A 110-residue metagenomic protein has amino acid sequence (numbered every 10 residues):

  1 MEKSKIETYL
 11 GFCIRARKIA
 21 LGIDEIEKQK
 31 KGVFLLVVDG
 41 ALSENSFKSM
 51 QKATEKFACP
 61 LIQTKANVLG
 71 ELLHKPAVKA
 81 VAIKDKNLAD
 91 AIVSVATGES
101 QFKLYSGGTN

Functional and structural regions predicted by a protein language model:
K5-V38: N-terminal first-folded block
F12, L21-K28, N45-E71: Positively charged, polar, low-complexity stretches
I23, G40, K65, K84-D85: Fold-independent oxyanion-binding glycine-rich loops and adjacent beta-strand/coil segments at enzyme active sites
K31-V33, K56, K75-P76: Short connector loops at helix/strand junctions that flank enzyme active sites, especially segments positioning acidic
F34-L35, P60-I62, V78-A80: Structural motif
A41-E44, L88: Gly/Ser/Thr-rich loops at beta-strand to alpha-helix junctions that form or flank small-molecule/cofactor-binding
G70-N110: C-terminal structural segments of small proteins and small subunits
